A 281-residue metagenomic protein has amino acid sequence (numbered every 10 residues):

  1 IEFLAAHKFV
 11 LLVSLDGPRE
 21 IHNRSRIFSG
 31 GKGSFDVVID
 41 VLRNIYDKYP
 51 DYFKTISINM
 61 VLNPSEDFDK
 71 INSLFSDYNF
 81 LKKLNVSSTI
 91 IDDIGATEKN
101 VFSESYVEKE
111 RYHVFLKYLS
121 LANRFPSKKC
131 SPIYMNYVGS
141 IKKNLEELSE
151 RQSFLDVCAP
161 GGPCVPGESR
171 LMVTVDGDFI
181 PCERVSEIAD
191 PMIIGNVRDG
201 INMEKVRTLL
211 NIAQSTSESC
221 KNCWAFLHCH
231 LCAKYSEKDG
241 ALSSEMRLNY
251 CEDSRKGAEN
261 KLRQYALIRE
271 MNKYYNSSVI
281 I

Functional and structural regions predicted by a protein language model:
I1-R19: Conserved SAM/AdoMet-binding glycine-rich loop
E20-I21, S65-D67, I94-T97, I180-P181 (+3 more regions): Flexible loop/turn segments at secondary-structure boundaries
E20-I39, R43-P163, M172, D176: Radical SAM enzyme [4Fe-4S]-AdoMet core and its adjacent flexible, acidic and glycine-rich loops/tails across
H22, C164, I194-V197, C251: Short clusters of hydrophobic/aromatic residues that line enzyme substrate/ligand-binding pockets
G95-A96, S131, P163-V165, H228-A233 (+1 more regions): Sequence contexts marking disulfide-bonded cysteines in secreted/extracellular proteins
K109-S153, R184-H230: C-terminal accessory region of radical SAM enzymes
G167-S169: Short loop/turn microsegments at loop-to-beta-strand junctions
D176, C182, S215-I281: Radical SAM enzyme core and accessory elements
